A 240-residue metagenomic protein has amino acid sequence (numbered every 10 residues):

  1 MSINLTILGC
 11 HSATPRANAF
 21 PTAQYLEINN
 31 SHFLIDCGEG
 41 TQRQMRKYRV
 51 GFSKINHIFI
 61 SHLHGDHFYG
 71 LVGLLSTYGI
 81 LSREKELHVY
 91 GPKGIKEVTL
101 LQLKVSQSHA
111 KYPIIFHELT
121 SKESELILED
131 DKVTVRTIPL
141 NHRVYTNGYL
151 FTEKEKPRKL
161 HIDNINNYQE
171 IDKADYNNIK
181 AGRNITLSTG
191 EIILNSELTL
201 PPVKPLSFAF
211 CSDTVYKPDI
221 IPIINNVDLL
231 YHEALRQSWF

Functional and structural regions predicted by a protein language model:
M1-Y48, E86, Y149-F151, R158 (+2 more regions): Conserved beta-strand hairpin/beta-sheet module of binuclear metal-dependent hydrolase folds, prominently
L8, K122-E129: Local beta-strand/beta-hairpin segments that build beta-sheet-rich folds
I35-G38, N56-L63, P92, F208-T214 (+1 more regions): Active-site neighborhood of phospho(di)ester-bond hydrolases with catalytic His/Asp-centered motifs
G40-Y90, E118-T120: Active-site metal-binding motif and surrounding structural segment of the metallo-beta-lactamase
N56, K132, D228: Conserved acidic residues
R83-L87, K93-T120: Active-site neighborhood of divalent metal-dependent phosphoester bond hydrolases
E123-S124, Y216-F240: Binuclear metal-ion centers of metallo-dependent hydrolases, dominated by the metallo-beta-lactamase
L128-F210, T214-I223: Active-site-proximal loop/helix segment associated with metal-binding centers of metalloenzymes
